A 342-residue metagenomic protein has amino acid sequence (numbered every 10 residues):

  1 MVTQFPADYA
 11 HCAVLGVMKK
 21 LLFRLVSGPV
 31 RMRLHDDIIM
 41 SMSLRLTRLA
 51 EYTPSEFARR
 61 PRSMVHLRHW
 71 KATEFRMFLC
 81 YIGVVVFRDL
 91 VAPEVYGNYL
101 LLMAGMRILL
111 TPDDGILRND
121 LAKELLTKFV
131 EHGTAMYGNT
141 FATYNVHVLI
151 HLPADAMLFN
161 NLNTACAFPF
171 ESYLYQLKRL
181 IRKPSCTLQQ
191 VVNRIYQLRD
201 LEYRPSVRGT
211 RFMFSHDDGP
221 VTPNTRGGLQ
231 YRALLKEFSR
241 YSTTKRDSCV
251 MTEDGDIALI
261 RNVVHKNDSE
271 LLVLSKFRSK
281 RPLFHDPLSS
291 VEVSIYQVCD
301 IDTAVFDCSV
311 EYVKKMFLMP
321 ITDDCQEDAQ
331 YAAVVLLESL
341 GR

Functional and structural regions predicted by a protein language model:
M1, F5-Y9: Phosphate/anion-contacting hairpin/loop surfaces
Q4, K19, F23-R342: Terminal interaction-prone segments of large eukaryotic proteins
Y9-V17, L21-L22: Intrinsically disordered, low-complexity terminal extensions that flank but exclude the folded catalytic cores
